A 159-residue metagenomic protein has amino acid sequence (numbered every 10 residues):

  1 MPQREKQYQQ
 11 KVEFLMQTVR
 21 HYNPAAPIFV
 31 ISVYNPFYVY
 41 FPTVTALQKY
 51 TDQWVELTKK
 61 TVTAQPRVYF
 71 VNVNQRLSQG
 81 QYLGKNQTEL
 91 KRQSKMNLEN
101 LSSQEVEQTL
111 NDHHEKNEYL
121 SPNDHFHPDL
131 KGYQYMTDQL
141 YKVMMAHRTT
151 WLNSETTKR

Functional and structural regions predicted by a protein language model:
M1-K6, V33-V39: Oxyanion-hole/transition-state-stabilizing segment in secreted/luminal serine hydrolases and related acyltransferases
M1-K6, V44-T45, S121-P128: Second-shell loop/turn segments in exported
V12-Q17, V55: Generic structural signal for well-ordered alpha-helices, preferentially at hydrophobic/aromatic core positions
M16-R20, V62-T63: N-terminal cationic-hydrophobic initiation segments that often serve targeting/anchoring roles
P27-S32, Y69-N72, H127: Structural recognition of the beta-strand scaffold that forms the well-ordered cores of secreted hydrolase catalytic
P36-R76, S94, N100: Substrate-gating cap/lid alpha-helix
Q48-L57, Q79-E115: Acidic, Ser/Thr/Gly/Pro-rich low-complexity segments that form flexible
L98-R159: Histidine-centered active-site loop/cap adjacent to the catalytic His in serine esterases/O-acetyl transfer systems
